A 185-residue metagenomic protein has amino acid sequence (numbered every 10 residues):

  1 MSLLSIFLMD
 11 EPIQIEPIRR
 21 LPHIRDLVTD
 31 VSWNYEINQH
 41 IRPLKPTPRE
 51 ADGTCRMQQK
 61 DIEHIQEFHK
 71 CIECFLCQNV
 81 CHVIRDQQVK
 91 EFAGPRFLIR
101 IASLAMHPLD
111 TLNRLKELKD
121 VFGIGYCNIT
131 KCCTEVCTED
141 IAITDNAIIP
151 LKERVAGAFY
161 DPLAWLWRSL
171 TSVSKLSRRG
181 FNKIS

Functional and structural regions predicted by a protein language model:
M1-R19: Hydrophobic/aromatic-rich structural module bridging two neighboring secondary-structure elements via a short loop
I13-S185: Ferredoxin-type iron-sulfur electron-transfer modules in oxidoreductases and energy-metabolism complexes
